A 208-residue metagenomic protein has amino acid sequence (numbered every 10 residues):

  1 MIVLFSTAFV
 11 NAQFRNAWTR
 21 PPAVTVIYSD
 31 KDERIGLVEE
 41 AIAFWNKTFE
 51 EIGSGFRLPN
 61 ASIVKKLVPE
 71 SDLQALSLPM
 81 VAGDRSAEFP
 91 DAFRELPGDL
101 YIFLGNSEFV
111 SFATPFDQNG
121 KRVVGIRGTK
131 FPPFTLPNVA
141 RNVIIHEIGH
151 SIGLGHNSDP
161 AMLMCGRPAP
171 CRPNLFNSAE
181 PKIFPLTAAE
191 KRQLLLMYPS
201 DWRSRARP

Functional and structural regions predicted by a protein language model:
M1-T7: Bacterial N-terminal signal peptides
A8-A12: Sec/Tat signal peptide C-region and signal peptidase I cleavage site
Q13, E88, R203-S204: Compositionally biased, intrinsically disordered low-complexity regions enriched in charged/polar residues
Q13-F44: Fold-level signature of zinc-dependent metallopeptidase catalytic domains
P22, P97-L100, P160: Loop/turn elements at helix/coil->beta-strand transitions in domains of secreted/extracellular proteins
I35-S151, G155: Metzincin-family zinc-dependent endopeptidase catalytic domain
Q118, R122-F134, N138-V139, G155-P208: Metalloprotease/metallohydrolase-associated module, dominated by Zn2+-dependent proteases
